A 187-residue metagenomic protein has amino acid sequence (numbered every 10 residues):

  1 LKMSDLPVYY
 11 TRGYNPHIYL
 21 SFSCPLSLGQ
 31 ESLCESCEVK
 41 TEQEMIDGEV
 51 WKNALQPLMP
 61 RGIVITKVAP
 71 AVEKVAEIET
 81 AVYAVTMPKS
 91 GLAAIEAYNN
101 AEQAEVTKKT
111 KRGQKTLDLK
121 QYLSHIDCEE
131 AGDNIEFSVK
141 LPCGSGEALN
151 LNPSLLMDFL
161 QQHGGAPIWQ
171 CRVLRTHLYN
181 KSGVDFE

Functional and structural regions predicted by a protein language model:
L1-L6: N-terminal ordered "arm"
V8-V39: Short, charge-patterned binding micro-sites
H17, N100-E187: Core RNA-modification/binding signature centered on pseudouridine synthases
S23-L28, A71-E73, H125-D127: Short beta-strand/turn micro-motifs at beta-sheet edges
E31-A84: Ordered, amphipathic secondary-structure segments that act as subunit-interaction surfaces in large macromolecular
V39-M45, V85-G91, V139-C143: Short beta-strand-to-loop capping motifs
E49-M59, A94-Q103, L155-M157: Short amphipathic alpha-helices in soluble, non-transmembrane regions that often serve as interface/regulatory elements
P70-G113: Extended, positively charged loop/linker patches that create polyanion-binding surfaces
